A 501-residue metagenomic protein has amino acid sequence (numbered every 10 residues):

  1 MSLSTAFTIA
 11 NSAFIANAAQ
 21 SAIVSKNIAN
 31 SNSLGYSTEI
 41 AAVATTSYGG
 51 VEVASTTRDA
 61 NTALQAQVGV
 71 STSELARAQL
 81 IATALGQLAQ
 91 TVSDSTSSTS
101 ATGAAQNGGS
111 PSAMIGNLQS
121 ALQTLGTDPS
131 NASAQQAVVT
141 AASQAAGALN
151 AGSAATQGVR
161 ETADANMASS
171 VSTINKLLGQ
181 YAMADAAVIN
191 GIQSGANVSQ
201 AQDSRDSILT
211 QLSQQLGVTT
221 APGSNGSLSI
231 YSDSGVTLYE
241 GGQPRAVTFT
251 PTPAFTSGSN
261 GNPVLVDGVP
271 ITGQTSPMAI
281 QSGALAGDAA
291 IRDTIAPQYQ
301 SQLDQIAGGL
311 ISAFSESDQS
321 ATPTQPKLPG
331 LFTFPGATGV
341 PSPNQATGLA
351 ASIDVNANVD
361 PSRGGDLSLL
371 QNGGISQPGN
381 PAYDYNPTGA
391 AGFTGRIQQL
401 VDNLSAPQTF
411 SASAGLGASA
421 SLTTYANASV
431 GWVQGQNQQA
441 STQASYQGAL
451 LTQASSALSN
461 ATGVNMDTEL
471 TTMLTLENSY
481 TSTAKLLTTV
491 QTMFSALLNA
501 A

Functional and structural regions predicted by a protein language model:
M1-A501: S/T-rich, low-complexity, solvent-exposed segments of bacterial secretion/appendage proteins
